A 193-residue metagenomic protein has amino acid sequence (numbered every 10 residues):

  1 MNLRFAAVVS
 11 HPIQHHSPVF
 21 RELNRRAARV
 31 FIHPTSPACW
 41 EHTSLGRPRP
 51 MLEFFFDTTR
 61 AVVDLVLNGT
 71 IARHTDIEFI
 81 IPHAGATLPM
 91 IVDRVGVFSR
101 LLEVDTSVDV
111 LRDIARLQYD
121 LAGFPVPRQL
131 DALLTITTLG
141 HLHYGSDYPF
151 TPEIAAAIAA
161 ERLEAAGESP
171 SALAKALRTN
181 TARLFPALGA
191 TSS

Functional and structural regions predicted by a protein language model:
M1-H143: Catalytic pocket-lining loop regions of alpha/beta-barrel enzymes, especially the amidohydrolase/enolase/GH5 lineages
N68-G69, R128, A132, I136-H143 (+1 more regions): Mid-to-C-terminal alpha-helical segments outside catalytic/metal-binding sites
